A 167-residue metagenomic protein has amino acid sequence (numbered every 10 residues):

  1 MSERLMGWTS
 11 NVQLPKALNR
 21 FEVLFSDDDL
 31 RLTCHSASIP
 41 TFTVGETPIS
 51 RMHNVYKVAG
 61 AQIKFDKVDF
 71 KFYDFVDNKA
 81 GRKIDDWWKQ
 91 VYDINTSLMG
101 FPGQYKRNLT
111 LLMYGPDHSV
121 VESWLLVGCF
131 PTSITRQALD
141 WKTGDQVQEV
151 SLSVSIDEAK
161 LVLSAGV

Functional and structural regions predicted by a protein language model:
M1-V167: Glycine-rich, low-complexity intrinsically disordered segments
